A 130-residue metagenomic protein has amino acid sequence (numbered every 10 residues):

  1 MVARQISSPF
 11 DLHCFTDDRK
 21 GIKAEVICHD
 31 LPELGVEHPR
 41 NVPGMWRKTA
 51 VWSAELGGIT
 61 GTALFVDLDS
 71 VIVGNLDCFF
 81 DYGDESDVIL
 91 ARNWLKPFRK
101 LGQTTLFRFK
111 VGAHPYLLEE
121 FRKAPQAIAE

Functional and structural regions predicted by a protein language model:
M1-H38, L56-I59, V111: N-terminal anchoring/stem segment of glycosyltransferases
K20-G21, I72, P115: Glycine-rich nucleotide phosphate-binding loop and flanking beta-alpha elements of Rossmann-like dinucleotide-binding
C28-D30, R47-F98, R108: GT-A fold catalytic core of metal-dependent nucleotide-sugar glycosyltransferases, centered on the diacidic
G35-R47: A short, glycine-/small-residue-rich helix N-cap motif at loop->alpha-helix starts within glycosyltransferase
L101-G102: Short, solvent-exposed loop/turn segments at the edges of secondary structure
F109-E130: Catalytic core and acceptor-binding pocket of nucleotide-sugar-dependent glycosyltransferases
